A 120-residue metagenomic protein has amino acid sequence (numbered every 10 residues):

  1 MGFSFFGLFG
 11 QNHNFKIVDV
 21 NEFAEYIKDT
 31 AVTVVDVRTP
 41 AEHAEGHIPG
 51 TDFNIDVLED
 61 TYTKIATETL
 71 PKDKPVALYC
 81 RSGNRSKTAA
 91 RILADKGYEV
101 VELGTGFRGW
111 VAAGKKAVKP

Functional and structural regions predicted by a protein language model:
G2-V32, P40-P75, N84-P120: Rhodanese-like catalytic fold shared by cysteine-dependent sulfurtransferases and DSP/PTP-type phosphatases
Y79: Short, surface-exposed ligand- or partner-binding patches at beta-edge/loop junctions that are enriched in aromatics
